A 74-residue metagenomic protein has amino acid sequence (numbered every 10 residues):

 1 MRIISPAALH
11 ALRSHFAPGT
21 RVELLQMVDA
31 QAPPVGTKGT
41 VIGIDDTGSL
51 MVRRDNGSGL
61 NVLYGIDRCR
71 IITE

Functional and structural regions predicted by a protein language model:
R2-E74: Basic/aromatic-rich interaction segments and small domains that mediate binding to polyanionic partners
